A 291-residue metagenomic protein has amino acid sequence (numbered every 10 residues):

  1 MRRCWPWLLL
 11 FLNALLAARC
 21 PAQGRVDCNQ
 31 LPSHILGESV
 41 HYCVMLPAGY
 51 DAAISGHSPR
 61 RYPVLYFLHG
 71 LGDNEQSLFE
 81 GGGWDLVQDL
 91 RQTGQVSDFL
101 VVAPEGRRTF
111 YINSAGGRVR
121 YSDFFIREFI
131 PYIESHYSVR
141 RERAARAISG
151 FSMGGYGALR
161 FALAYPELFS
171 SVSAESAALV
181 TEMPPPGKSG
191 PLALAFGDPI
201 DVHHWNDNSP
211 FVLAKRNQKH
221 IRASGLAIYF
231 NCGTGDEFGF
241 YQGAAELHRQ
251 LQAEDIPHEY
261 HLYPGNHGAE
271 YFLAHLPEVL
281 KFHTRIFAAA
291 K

Functional and structural regions predicted by a protein language model:
M1-C4: Positively charged n-region of N-terminal signal peptides that target proteins for export
P6-W7, Q95: General helical structural elements
W7-A17: Bacterial N-terminal signal peptides
L15-R25: Bacterial Sec-dependent signal peptides at the C-terminal "C-region" and cleavage site
Q23-K291: Non-catalytic cap/lid and distal C-terminal segments of serine-dependent acyl enzymes
